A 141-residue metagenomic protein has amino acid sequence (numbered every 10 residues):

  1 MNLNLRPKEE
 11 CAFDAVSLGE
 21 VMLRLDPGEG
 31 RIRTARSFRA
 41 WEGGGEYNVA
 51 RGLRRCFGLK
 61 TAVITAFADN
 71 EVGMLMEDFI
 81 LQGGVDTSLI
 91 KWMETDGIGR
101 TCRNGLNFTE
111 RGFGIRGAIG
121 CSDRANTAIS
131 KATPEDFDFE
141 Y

Functional and structural regions predicted by a protein language model:
M1-S37: Positively charged, low-complexity intrinsically disordered leader regions
E10, R33, G44, T101-R103: A generic fold-level signal
D14, W41-N48, A132-F137: Short secondary-structure boundary/capping elements
G19, R51-R54, E77: Predominant activation on well-ordered alpha-helical scaffold segments within soluble catalytic domains
M22-L23, E46-N48, M76: Short, flexible micro-motifs
S37-G44, E71: Residues at secondary-structure transition points
W41, N48-K60, Q82: Alpha-helix C-terminal capping segments
K60-Y141: Conserved N-terminal subdomain of the carbohydrate kinase-like
